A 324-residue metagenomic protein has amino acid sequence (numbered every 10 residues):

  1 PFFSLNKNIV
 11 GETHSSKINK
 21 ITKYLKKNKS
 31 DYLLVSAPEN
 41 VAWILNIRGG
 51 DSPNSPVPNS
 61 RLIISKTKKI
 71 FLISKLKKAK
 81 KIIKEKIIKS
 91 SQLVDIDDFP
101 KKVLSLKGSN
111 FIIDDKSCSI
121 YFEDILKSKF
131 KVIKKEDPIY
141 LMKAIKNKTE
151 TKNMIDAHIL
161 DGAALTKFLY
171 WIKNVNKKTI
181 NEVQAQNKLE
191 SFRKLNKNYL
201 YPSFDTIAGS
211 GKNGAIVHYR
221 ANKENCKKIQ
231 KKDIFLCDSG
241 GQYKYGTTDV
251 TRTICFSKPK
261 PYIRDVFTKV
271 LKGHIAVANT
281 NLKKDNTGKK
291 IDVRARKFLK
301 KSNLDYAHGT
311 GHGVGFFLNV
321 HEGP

Functional and structural regions predicted by a protein language model:
P1-P324: Active-site neighborhoods and metal-handling regions in enzymes and metal-associated proteins
